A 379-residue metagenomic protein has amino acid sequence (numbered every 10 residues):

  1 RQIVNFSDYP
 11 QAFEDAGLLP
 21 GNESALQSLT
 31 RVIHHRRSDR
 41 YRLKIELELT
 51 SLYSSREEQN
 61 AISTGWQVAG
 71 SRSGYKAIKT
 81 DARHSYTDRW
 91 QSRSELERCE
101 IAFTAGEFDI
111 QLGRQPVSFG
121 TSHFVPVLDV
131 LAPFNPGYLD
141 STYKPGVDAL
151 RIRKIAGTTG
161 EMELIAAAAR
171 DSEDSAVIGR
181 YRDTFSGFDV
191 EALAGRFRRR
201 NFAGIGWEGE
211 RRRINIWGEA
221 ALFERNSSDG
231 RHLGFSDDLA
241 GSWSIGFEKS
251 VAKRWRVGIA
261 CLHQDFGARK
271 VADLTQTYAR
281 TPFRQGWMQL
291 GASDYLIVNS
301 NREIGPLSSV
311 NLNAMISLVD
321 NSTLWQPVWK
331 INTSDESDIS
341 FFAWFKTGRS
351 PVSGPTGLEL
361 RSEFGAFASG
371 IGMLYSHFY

Functional and structural regions predicted by a protein language model:
R1-V4, I45-S51, L112-R114, L164-A168 (+6 more regions): Transmembrane beta-barrel strands of outer-membrane/channel proteins
I3-Q27: Surface-exposed strand-loop-strand hairpins of Gram-negative outer-membrane beta-barrel proteins
N22-S28, S92-E97, T104, K144-D148 (+7 more regions): Residues that define the transmembrane beta-barrel architecture of outer-membrane proteins
T30-R36, R98-T104, L150-K154, G179-D183 (+7 more regions): Residues on the lipid-exposed face of transmembrane beta-strands in outer-membrane beta-barrel proteins
D39-E161, G348: Outer membrane beta-barrel
R40-L43, E107-I110, T159-M162, G187-A192 (+4 more regions): Repeated loop/turn-to-beta-strand initiation elements of outer-membrane beta-barrel proteins
E208-M315: Detector for outer-membrane/organellar transmembrane beta-barrel domains, recognizing the amphipathic beta-strand
V298, R302, I331, D338-F345 (+1 more regions): Outer-membrane beta-barrel "beta-signal"
